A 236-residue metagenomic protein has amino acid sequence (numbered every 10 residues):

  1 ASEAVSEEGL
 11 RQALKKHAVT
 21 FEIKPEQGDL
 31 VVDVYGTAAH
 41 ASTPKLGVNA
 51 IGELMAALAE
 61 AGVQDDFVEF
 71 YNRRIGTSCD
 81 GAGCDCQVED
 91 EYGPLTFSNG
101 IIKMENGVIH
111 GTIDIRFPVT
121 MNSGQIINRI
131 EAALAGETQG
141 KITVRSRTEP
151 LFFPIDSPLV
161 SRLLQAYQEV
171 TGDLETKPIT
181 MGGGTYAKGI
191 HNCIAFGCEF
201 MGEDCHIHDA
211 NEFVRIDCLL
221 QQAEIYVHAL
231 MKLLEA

Functional and structural regions predicted by a protein language model:
S2-P44: Long, internal scaffold/assembly segments composed of regular secondary structure
S6-A18, L46-V48, A59-E60, Q125-A135: Short amphipathic alpha-helices in soluble, non-transmembrane regions that often serve as interface/regulatory elements
L14-K16, P25, D90-L95, A135 (+1 more regions): A generic structural signal for short, non-catalytic loop/turn and secondary-structure boundary residues
V19-P25, G136-S146: Conserved short beta-strand edge segments in small beta-sheet-based binding/regulatory domains
D33-N106, T112, R116-N128, K141-A236: An extended, acidic, His-containing surface patch that forms the Zn2+-binding/catalytic region of metallohydrolases
